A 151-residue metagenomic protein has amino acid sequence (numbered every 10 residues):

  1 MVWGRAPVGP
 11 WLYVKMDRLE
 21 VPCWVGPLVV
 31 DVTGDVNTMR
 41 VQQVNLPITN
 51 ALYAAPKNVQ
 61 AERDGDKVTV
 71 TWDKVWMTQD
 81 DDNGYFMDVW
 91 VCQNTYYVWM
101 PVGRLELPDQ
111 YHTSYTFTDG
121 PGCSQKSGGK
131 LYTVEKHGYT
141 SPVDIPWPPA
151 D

Functional and structural regions predicted by a protein language model:
M1-L28: SH3/SH3-like beta-barrel superfamily modules
V2-R5, K57-R63: Short amphipathic beta-strand and strand-loop transition segments with alternating hydrophobic
V29-A61: Intrinsically disordered, low-complexity linker and terminal regions at domain boundaries
E62-D82: Conserved aromatic anchor
V70-D73, M87-V89, F117, L131: An aromatic-rich alpha-helical recognition segment common to small helix-rich domains
V75-V102, S124-S127: Solvent-exposed loop/turn segments flanking beta-strands in beta-repeat/beta-sandwich domains
V98-H112: Solvent-exposed serine/threonine-rich low-complexity stretches and specific carbohydrate-binding patches
H112-D151: Beta-strand-rich modules
